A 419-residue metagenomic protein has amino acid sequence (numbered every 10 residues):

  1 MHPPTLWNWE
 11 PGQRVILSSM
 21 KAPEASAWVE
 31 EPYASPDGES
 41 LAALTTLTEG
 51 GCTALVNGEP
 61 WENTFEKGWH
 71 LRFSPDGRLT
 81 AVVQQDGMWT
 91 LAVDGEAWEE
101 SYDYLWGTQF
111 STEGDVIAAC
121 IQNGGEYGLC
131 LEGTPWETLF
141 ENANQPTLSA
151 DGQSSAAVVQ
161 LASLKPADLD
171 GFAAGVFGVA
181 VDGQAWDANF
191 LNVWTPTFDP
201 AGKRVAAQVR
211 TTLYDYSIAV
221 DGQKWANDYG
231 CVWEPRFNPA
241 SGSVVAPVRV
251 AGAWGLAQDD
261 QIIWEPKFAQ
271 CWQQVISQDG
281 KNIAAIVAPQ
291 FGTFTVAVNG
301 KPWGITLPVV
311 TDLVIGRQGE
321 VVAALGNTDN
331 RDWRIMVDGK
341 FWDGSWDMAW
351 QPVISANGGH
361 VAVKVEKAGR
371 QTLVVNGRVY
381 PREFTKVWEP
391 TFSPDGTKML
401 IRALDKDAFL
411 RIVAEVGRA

Functional and structural regions predicted by a protein language model:
M1-A419: Non-catalytic tandem-repeat scaffold regions and their flanking low-complexity/translocation tails
